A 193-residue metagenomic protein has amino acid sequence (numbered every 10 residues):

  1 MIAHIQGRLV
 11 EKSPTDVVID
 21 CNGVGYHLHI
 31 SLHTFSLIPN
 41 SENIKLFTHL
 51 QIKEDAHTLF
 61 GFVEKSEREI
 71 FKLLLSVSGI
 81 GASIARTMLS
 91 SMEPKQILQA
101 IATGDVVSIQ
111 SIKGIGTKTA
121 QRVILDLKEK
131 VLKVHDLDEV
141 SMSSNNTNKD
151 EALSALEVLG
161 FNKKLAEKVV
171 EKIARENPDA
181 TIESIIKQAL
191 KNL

Functional and structural regions predicted by a protein language model:
M1, I70-S76, A85-M88, A100 (+3 more regions): Residue-level recognition of specific faces of alpha-helices
M1-S76, T181-L193: Structure-specific DNA junction-binding interface
H57-F62, A82-I101, R122-H135: Amphipathic, charged-and-aliphatic alpha-helical interface segments that function as noncatalytic docking
V77, S91, T103-G104, K130-L137 (+2 more regions): Conserved, well-folded catalytic cores of nucleic-acid-processing and energy-transducing macromolecular machines
A85, I97, A120, A166-V169 (+1 more regions): Small-residue helix-packing motif on alpha-helices
V123-I173: Strongly charged, low-complexity linkers/loops
F161, E167-L193: C-terminal, charged interaction/regulatory segments at domain termini
